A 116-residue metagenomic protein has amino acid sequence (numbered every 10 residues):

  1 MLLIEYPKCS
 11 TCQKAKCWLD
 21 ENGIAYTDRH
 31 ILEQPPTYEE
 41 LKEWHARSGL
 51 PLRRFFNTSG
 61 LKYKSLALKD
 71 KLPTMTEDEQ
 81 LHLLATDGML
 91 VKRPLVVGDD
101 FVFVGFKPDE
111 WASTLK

Functional and structural regions predicted by a protein language model:
M1-N22, Y26-I31: Local sequence-structure signature of Cys/Sec-based thiol-disulfide redox active-site neighborhoods
E33-K116: Thiol/selenol-based redox catalytic cores and closely related redox-interacting motifs
